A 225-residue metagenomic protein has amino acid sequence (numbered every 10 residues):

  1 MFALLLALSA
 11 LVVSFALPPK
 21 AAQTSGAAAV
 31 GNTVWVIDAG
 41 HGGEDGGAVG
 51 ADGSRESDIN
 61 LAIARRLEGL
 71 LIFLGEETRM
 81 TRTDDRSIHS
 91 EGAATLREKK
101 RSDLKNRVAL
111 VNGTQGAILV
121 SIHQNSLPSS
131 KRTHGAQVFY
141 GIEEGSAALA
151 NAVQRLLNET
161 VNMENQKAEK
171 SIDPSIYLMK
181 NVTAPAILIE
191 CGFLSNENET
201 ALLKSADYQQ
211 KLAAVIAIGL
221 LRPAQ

Functional and structural regions predicted by a protein language model:
M1-Q225: Catalytic-site microenvironment of enzymes that process N-acetyl-hexosamine-containing cell-wall polysaccharides
